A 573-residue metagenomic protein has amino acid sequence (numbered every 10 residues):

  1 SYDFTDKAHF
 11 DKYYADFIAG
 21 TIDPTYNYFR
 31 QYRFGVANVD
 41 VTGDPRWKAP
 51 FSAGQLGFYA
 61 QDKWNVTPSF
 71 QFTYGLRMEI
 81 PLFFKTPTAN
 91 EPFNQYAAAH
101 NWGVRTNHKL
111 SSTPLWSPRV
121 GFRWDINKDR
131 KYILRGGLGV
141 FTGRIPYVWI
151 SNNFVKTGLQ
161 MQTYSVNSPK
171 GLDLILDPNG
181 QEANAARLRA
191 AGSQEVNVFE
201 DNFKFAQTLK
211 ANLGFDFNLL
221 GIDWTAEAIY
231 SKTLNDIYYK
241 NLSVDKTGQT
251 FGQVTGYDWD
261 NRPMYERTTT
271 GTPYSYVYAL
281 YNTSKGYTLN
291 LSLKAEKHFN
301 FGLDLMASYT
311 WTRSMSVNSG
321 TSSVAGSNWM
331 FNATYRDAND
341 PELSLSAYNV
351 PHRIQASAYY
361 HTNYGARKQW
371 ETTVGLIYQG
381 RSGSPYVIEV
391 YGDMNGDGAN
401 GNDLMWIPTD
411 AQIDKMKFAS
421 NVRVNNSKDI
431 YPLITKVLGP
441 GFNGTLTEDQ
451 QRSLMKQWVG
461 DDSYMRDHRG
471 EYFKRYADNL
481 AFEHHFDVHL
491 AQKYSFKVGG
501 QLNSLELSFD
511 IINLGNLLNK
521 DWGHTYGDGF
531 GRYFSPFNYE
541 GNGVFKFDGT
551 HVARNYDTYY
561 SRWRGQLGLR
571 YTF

Functional and structural regions predicted by a protein language model:
S1, F58, Y74-I80, G136-V140 (+7 more regions): Transmembrane beta-barrel strands of outer-membrane/channel proteins
S1-D129, S165, T321-S327: Signature of Gram-negative outer-membrane beta-barrel scaffolds
F58-W64, L76, V120-W124, L213-F217 (+7 more regions): Residues on the lipid-exposed face of transmembrane beta-strands in outer-membrane beta-barrel proteins
S69, I126-Y132, L220-G221, G302 (+2 more regions): Short loop/turn motifs that connect adjacent beta-strands in outer-membrane beta-barrel proteins
P87-S117, F122-Y281, A481: Solvent-exposed loop/turn elements at secondary-structure boundaries
T225-Q369, T373-S384: Gram-negative outer-membrane beta-barrel transporters
T373-G499, S535-D557: Extracytoplasmic gating/loop element in the C-terminal half of outer-membrane beta-barrel translocons and assembly
N519-F573: C-terminal beta-signal and terminal closure region of outer-membrane beta-barrel proteins
